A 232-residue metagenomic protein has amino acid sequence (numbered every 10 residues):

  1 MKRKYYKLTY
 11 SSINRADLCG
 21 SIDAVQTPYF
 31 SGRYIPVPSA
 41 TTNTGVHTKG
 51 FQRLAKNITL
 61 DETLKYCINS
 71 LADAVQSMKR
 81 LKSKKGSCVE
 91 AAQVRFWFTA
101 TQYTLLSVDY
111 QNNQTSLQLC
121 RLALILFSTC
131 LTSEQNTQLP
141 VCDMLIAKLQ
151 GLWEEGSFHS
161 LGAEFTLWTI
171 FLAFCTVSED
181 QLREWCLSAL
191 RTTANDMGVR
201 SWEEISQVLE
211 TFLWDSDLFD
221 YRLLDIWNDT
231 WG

Functional and structural regions predicted by a protein language model:
K2-G232: Intrinsically disordered, low-complexity activation-like regions
